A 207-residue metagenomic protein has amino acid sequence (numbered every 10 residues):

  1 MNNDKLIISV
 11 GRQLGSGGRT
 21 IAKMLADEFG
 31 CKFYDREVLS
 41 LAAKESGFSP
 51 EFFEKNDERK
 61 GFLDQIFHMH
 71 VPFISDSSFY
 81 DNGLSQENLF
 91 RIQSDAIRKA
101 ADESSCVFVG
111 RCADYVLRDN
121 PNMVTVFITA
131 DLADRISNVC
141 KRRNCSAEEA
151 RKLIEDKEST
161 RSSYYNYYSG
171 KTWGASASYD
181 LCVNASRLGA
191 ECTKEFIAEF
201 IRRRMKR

Functional and structural regions predicted by a protein language model:
M1-V10, L63-D64, P72-S77, S85 (+6 more regions): Domain-scale detector for complete catalytic domains at protein termini or as standalone homologs
V10-K23: Glycine-rich phosphate-binding P-loop
K32-A43: Short beta-strand-centered segment that lines the nucleotide-binding/catalytic pocket of NTP-utilizing
A43-S105: ATP-dependent small-molecule kinase phosphotransfer cores that center on conserved nucleotide phosphate-binding segments
L63-P72, S146-E191: Small-molecule kinase domains that catalyze NTP-dependent phosphoryl transfer to phosphate-bearing small molecules
S94, A190-A198: Short, amphipathic alpha-helical "lid/cap" segments that border enzyme active or binding sites
A100, A113-D119: RNA pseudouridine synthases
D119-E155: Conserved phosphate-donor/acceptor-positioning beta-strand/loop module used by diverse small-molecule
